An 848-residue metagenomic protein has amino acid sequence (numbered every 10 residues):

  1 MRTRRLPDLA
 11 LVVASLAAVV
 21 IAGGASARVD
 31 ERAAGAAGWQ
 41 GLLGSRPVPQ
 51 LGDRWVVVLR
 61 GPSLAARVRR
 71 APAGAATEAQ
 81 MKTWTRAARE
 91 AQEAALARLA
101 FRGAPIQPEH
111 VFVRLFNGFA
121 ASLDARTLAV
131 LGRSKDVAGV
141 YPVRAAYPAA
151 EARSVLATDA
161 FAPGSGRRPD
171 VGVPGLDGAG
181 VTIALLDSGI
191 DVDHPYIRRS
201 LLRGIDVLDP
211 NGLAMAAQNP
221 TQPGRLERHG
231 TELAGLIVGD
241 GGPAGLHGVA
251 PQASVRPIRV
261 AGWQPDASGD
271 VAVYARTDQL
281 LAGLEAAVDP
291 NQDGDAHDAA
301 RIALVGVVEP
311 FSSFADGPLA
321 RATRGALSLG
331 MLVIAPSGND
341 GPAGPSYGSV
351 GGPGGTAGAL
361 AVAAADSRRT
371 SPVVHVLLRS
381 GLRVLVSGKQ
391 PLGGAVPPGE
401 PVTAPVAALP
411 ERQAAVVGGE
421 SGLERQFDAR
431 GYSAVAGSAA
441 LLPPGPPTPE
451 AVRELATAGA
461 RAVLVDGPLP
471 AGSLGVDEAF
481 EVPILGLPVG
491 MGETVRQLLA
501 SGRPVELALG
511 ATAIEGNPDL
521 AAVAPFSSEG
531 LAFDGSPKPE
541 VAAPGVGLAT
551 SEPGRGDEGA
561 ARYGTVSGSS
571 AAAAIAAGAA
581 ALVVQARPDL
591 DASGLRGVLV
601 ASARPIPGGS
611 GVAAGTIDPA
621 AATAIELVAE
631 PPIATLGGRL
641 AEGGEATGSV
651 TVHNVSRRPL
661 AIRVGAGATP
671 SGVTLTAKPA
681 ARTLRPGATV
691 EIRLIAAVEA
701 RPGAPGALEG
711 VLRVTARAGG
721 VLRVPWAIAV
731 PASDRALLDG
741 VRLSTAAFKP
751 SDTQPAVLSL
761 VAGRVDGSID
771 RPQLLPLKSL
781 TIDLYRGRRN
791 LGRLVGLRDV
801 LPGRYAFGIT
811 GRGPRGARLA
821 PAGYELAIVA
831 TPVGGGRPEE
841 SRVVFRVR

Functional and structural regions predicted by a protein language model:
R28-A150: Inhibitory N-terminal propeptides of secreted protease zymogens
D30-P49, P108-V111, S122-V130, P148-L185 (+5 more regions): N-terminal domain-start motif of subtilase-like serine proteases
L42-G44, A300-I302, A359-A361, V482-S501 (+4 more regions): C-terminal subdomain of the subtilisin-like protease fold in secreted/lumenal serine endopeptidases
V68-R69, V171-I205, D209-D278, D295-I302 (+7 more regions): Subtilisin-like serine protease catalytic core
P195, G294-D295, S346-P539, A543 (+2 more regions): Structured lumen-facing ectodomains of secretory-pathway proteins
L202-G204, L208-M215, E420-S421, G445 (+1 more regions): Catalytic-core environment of secreted peptidases
R256-G262, G352, P449-E478, A543-G608: Hydrolase catalytic cores
A522-S527, P619-R657, P679-A681, V698-P705 (+1 more regions): Beta-sheet-dominated interaction scaffolds and their linkers
